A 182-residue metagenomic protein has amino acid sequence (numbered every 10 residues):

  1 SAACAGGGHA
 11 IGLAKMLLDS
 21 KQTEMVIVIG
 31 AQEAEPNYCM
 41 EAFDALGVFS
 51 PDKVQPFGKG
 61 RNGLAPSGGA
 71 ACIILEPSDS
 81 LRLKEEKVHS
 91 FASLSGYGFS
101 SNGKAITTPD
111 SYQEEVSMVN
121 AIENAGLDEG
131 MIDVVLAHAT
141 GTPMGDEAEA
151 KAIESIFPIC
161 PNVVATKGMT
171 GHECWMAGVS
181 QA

Functional and structural regions predicted by a protein language model:
S1-G30, P66-E86, H172-A182: Active-site-proximal alpha-helical scaffold in enzymes
A5-A10, L17, C72, A105-V116 (+1 more regions): Active-site glycine- and acidic-residue-rich loops that bind and position anionic ligands or nucleotide-like cofactors
G7, A14, F43, I74 (+4 more regions): Conserved small-residue
E24, G130-M131: Short coil/turn segments at beta-strand junctions that form active-site/ligand-binding loops
E24-A45, S50-F57, R61, Y97-S111 (+2 more regions): Acyl-CoA/ACP chain-elongation machinery
F49-L127, D133-V134, P158: Condensing-enzyme catalytic core mediating Claisen C-C bond formation in acyl metabolism
V119, E123, A139-P143, E154: C-terminal nucleotide
A148-A152: Charged helix-capping and loop-helix junction motifs
